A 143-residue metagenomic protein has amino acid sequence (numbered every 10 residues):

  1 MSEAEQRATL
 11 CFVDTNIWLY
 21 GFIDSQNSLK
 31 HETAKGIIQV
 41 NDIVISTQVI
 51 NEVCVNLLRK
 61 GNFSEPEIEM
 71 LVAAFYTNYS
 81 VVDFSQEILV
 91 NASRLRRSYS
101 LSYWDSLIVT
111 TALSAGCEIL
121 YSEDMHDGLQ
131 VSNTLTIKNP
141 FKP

Functional and structural regions predicted by a protein language model:
M1-I45, K60-M70: Short, well-structured N-terminal submotif of metal-dependent ribonuclease cores
M1-Q6, T110-P143: Acidic, PIN/NYN-like endoribonuclease modules and their adjacent C-terminal/linker elements
T15, Q86, D105-S106: Conserved glycosyltransferase catalytic-site signature
Q48, A73-S98: Acidic catalytic patch
E52-S80: Active-site-proximal, substrate-binding regions of enzyme catalytic domains and RNA-binding/basic surfaces
L101: Glycine-rich anion/phosphate-binding loops
